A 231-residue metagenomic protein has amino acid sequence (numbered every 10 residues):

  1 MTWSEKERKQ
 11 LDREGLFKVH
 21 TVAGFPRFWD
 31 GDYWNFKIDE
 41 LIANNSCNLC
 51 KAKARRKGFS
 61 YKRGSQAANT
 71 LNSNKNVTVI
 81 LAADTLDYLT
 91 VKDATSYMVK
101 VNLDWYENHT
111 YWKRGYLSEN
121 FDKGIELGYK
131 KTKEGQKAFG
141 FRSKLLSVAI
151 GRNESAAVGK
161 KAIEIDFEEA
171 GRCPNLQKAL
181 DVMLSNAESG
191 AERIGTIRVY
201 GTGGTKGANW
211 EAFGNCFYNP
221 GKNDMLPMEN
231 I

Functional and structural regions predicted by a protein language model:
M1-I231: Phosphate/NTP-binding elements of NTP-utilizing enzymes
